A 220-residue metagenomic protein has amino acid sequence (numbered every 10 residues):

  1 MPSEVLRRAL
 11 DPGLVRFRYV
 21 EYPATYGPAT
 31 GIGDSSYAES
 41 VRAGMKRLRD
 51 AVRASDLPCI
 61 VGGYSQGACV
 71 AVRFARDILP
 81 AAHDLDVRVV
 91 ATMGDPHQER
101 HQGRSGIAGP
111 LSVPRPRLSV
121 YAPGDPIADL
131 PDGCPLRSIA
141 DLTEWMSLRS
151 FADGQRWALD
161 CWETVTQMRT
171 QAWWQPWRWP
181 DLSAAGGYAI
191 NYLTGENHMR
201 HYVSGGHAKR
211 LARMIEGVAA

Functional and structural regions predicted by a protein language model:
M1-L57, D132, L136, F151-Q155 (+1 more regions): Active-site catalytic motif of lipid deacylating hydrolases and related acyltransferases
R42-L130: Serine-dependent carboxylesterase/thioesterase catalytic core of lipase-like alpha/beta-hydrolase/SGNH enzymes
V113, A140-W145: A polyampholytic, Gly/Pro-enriched intrinsically disordered region
P123, G133-L142: Eukaryote-biased recognition of electropositive, low-complexity segments and basic polyanion/acidic-motif-binding
D125, D129, E144-D153: Poly-acidic low-complexity segments
